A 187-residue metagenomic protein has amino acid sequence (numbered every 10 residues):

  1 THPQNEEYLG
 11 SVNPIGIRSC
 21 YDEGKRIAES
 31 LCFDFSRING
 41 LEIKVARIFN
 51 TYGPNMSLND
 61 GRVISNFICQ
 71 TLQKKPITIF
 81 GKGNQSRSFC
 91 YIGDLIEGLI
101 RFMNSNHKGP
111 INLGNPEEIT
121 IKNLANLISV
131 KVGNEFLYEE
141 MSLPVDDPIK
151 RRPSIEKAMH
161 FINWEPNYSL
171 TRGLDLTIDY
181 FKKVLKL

Functional and structural regions predicted by a protein language model:
T1-V45, M56-D60: Catalytic helix-loop patch of NAD(P)-dependent Rossmann-fold dehydrogenases
S11-V12, I68-C69, M103: Short secondary-structure boundary/capping segments
N50, T71-L187: C-terminal substrate-binding subdomain of Rossmann-fold SDR/epimerase-dehydratase oxidoreductases
G53: Flexible loop/cap residues within protein kinase catalytic domains
